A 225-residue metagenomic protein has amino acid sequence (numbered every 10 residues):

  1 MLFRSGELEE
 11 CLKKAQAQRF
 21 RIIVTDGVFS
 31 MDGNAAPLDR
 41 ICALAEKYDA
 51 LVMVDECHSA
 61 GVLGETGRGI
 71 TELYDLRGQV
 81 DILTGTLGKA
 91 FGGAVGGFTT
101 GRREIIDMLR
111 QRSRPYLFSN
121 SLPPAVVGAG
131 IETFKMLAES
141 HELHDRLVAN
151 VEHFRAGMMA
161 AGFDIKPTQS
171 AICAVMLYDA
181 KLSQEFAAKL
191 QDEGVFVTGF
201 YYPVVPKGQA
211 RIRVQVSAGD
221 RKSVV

Functional and structural regions predicted by a protein language model:
M1-L2: Short, small-residue-biased leader/transition segments that mark boundaries at the very start of proteins
S5-E7, G27-D32, S59-L63, Y116-L117 (+2 more regions): Short, small-residue-enriched loops and turns at beta-alpha junctions that line or gate enzyme active sites
L8-A17: Short amphipathic alpha-helix with an adjacent loop that forms part of the alpha/beta core around
Q18, I22-I23, G33-T66: Catalytic PLP-binding core of fold-type I/II PLP enzymes
R21-D26, K166-Q169: Short beta-strands and strand-loop turn motifs
Y48-L51, H58, L63-Q169, L182: Active-site C-terminal subdomain of aminotransferase-like
D145-F154, M159-G194, V204, G208-I212 (+1 more regions): Conserved PLP-binding catalytic core of the aspartate aminotransferase-like
